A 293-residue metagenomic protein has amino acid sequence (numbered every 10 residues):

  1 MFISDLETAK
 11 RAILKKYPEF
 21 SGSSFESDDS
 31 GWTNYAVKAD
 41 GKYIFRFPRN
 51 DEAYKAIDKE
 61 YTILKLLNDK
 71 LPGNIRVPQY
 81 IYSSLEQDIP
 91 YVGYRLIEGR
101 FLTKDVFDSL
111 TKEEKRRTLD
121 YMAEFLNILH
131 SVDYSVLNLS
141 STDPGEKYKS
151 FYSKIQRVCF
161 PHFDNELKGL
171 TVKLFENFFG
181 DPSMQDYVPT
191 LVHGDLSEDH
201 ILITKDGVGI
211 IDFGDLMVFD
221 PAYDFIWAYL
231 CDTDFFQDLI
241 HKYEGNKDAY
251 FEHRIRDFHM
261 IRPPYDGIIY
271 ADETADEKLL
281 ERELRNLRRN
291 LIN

Functional and structural regions predicted by a protein language model:
S4-S21, L85, E98, K115 (+3 more regions): An alpha-helical support segment within catalytic cores of ATP-dependent transferases
L6-K10, Y61, Q237: Short, surface-exposed alpha-helical segments at coil->helix boundaries
R11, K15, K65-D69, E124 (+3 more regions): Residue-level signal for well-ordered alpha-helical scaffold segments within enzymatic catalytic domains
E19-F25, E166-T171, N246-R256: Short, surface-exposed acidic
S23-E146, D186: ATP-binding pocket architecture of kinase catalytic cores
Y54, V158-F160, H241, G267-N293: ATP/Mg2+ or Mg2+-diphosphate-binding catalytic cores that bind nucleotide phosphates or diphosphates via glycine-rich
T190-L191, S197, I203-H253: Active-site Asp-x-Gly
R256-D266: Hydrophobic alpha-helical segments that form the core of small-molecule binding pockets and/or dimer interfaces
